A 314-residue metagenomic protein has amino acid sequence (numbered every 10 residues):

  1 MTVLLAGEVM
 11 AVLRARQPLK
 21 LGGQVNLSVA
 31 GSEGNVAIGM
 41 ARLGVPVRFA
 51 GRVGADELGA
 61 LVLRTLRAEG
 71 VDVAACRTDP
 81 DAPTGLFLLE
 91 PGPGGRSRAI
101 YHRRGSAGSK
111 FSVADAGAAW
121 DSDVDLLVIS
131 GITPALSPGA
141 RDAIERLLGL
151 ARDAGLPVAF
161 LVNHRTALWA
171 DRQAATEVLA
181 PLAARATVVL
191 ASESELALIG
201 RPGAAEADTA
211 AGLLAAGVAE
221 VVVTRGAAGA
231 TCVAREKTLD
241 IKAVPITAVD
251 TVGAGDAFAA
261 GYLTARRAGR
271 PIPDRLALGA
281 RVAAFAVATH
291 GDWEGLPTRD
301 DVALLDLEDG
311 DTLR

Functional and structural regions predicted by a protein language model:
M1-V71, R314: Glycine-rich phosphate/adenosyl-contacting loop at the front of the ribokinase-like
A15-Q24, V128-I129, E236-I246: Glycine/charged-rich beta-loop-alpha catalytic/anionic-binding loops adjacent to active sites
I38, L86-E90, G229-C232: Short beta-strand scaffold segments in enzyme catalytic cores
M40, S192, G255: Short, conserved phosphate/pyrophosphate- and ester-handling motifs at nucleotide-, phospho-/glycolipid
P46-G131, L304-R314: Conserved N-terminal subdomain of the carbohydrate kinase-like
L126, I132-A211, A228-A230: Conserved beta-alpha-beta core of the PfkB/ribokinase-like small-molecule kinase fold
G149-D153, A204-R314: Conserved phosphate-binding/catalytic region of the ribokinase-like
